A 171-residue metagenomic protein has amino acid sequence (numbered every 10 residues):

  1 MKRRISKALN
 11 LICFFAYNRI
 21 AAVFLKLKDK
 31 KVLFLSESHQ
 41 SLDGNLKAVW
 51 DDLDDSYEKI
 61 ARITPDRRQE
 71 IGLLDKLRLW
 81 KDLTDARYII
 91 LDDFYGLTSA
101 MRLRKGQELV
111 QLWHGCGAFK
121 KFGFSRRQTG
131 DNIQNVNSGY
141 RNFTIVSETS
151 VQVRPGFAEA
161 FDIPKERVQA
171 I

Functional and structural regions predicted by a protein language model:
M1-T84, Y88: N-terminal pre-catalytic "stem/leader" segment of glycosyltransferase-like enzymes
S6, S36-S41, S56, S99 (+3 more regions): Generic serine detector
R19-I20, D75-R78, G96-T98, D131-N135: A generic local structural motif
Q40, R68, L97, G117-A118 (+1 more regions): Surface-exposed, flexible loop/turn segments at secondary-structure boundaries
W50, L79-W80, A100-M101, V136-N137: Short amphipathic alpha-helical segments and helix-helix/interface helices
D51-S56, T84, L97-L109: Glycosyltransferases and closely related glycan-assembly transferases that use nucleotide-activated donors
Y88, R102-I171: Active-site-proximal region of nucleotide-activated glycan assembly enzymes, centered on histidine/acidic-rich loops
D92-F94: Short His-centered aromatic/hydrophobic patch
